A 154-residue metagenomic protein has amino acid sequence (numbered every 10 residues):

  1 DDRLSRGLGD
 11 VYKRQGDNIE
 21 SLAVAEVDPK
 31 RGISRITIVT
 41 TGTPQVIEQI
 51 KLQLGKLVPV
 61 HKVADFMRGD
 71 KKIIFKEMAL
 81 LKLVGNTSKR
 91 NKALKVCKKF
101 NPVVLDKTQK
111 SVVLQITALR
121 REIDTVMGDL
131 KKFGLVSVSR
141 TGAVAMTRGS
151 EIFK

Functional and structural regions predicted by a protein language model:
D1-L8: Single conserved hydrophobic/aromatic residue that forms the stacking wall/gate of nucleotide- or nucleobase-binding
G9-R35, V39-K154: Long, contiguous binding/interaction regions
